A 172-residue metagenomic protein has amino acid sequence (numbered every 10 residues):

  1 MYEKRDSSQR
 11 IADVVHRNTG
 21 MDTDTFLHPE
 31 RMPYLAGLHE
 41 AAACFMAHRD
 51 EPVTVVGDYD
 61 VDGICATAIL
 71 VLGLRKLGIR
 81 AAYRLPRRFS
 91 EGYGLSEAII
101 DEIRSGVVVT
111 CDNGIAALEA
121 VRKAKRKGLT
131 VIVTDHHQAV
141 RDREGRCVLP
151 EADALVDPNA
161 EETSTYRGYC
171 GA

Functional and structural regions predicted by a protein language model:
M1-A172: Replace "Mg2+/Mn2+-dependent" with "divalent metal-dependent
